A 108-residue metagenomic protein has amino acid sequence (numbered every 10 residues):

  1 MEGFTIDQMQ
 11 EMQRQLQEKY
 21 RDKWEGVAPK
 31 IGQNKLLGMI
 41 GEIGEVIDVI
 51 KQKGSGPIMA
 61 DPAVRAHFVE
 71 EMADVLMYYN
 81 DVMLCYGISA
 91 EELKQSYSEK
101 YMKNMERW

Functional and structural regions predicted by a protein language model:
M1-W108: Flexible "arm" and connector segments at domain edges
